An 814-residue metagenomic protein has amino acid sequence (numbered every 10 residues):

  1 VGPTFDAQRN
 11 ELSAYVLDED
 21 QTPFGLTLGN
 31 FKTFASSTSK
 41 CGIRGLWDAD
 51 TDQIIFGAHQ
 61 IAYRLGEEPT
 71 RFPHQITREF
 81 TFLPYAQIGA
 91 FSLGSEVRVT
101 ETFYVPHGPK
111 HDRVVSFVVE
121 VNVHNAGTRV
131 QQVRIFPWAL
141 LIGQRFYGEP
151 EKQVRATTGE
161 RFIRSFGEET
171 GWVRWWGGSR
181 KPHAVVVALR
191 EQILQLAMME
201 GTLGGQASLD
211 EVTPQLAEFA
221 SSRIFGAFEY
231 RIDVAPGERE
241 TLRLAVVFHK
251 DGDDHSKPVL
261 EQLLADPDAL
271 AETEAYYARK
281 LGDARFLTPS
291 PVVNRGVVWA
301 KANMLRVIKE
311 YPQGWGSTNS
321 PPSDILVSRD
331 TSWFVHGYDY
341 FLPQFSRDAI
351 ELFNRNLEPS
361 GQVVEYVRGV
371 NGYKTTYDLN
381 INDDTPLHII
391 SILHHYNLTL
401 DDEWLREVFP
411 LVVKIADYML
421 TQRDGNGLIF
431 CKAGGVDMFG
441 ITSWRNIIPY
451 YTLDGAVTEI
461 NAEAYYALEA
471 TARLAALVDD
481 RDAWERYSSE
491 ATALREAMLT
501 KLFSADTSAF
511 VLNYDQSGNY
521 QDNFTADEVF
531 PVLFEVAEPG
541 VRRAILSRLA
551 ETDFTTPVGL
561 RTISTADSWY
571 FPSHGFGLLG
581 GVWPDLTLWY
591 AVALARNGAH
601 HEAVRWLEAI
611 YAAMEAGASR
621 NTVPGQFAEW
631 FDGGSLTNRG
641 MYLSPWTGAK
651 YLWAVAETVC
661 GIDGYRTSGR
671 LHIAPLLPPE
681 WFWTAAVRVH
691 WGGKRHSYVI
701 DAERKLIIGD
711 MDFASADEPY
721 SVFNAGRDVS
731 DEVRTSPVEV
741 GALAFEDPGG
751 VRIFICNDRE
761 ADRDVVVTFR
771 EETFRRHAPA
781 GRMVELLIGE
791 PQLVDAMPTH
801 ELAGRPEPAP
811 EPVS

Functional and structural regions predicted by a protein language model:
V1-I55, S323-L326, N380-H395, F503-R548 (+1 more regions): C-terminal capping/lid segments that line or modulate ligand- or cofactor-binding pockets
G2-G94, R174-G205, T273-R285, P289 (+1 more regions): An extended acidic
I55-F56, R64-P109, A593-V813: Non-catalytic C-terminal accessory modules of carbohydrate-active enzymes
V99-E211, F225-F228, Q262, P267-Y276 (+5 more regions): Polysaccharide-binding surfaces and accessory modules of carbohydrate-active proteins
N125, I232-V234, A271-T273, D324-K432 (+6 more regions): Aromatic-rich carbohydrate-recognition surfaces in CAZymes
Q131-V133, I232-H255, V784-I788: Short Pro-Gly-centered flexible turn/kink motifs
D283-I325, D348-N380, T421-A456, E496-W583 (+5 more regions): Extended glycan-interaction surfaces of carbohydrate-active proteins
H395-E407, A470-R486: Inter-helical turn/loop segments and adjacent helix faces that build the functional surface of alpha-helical bundle
